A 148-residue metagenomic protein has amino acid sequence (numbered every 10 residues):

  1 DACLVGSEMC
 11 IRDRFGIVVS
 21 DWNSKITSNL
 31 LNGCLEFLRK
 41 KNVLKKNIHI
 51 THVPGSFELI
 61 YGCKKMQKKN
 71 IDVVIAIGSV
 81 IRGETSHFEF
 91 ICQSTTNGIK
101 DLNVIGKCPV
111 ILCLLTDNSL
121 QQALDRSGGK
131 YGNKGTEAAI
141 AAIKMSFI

Functional and structural regions predicted by a protein language model:
D1-G6, I11: Single conserved hydrophobic/aromatic residue that forms the stacking wall/gate of nucleotide- or nucleobase-binding
R14-I50, P54, K68: Glycine-rich phosphate/diphosphate-binding loop of Rossmann-like nucleotide-binding domains
W22, S79-V80, L115-S119: Short, ordered loop/turn segments at secondary-structure junctions
I50, D72-I77, P109-L115: Short beta-strand segments at enzyme active-site cores
E58-I99: Glycine-rich phosphate-binding loop
E89-T116, D125: Short, acidic/small-residue loops that bind anionic groups at enzyme active sites
N118-G132: Phosphate-binding/catalytic loops
Y131-I148: A charged, well-structured terminal subsegment
